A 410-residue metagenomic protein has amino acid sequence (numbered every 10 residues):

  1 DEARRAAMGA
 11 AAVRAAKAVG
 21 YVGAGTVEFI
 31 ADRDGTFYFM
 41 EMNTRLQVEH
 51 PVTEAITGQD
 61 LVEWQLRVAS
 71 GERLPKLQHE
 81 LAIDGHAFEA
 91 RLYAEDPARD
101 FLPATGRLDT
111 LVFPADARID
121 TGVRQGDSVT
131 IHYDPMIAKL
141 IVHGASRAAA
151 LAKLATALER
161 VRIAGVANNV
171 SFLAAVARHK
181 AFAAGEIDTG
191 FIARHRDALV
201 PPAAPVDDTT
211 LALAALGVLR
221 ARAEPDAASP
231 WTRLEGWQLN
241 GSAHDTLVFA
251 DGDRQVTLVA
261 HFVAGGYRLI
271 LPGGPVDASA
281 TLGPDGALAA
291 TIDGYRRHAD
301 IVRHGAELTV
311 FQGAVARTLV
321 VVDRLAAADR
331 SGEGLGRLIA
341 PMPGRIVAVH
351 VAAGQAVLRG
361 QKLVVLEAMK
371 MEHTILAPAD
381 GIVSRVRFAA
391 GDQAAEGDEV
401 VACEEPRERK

Functional and structural regions predicted by a protein language model:
D1-I30: A long amphipathic alpha-helix within ATP-dependent nucleotide-binding catalytic cores
A12, I30, P51-P275, D392-K410: Catalytic cores of soluble metabolic enzymes centered on carboxylation/carboxyl-transfer
K17-G23, G71-H79, R297-H298: Active-site phosphate-binding and catalytic loops of NTP-dependent enzymes
Y21-Q47: Conserved metal-phosphate-binding beta-hairpin within the catalytic cores of diverse ATP-dependent phosphoryl-transfer
F29-A31, H79-A82, D100, V129-H132 (+7 more regions): Replace "in large, NTP-powered and nucleic-acid-processing enzymes" with "in large, NTP-powered factors and other
F262-A287, T291-R297, A306: Conserved nucleotide-binding/hydrolysis modules and their immediate coupling elements across P-loop/ASCE NTPase motors
R296, D300-A340: Catalytic P-loop NTP-binding/switch module of NTPases
A328-K410: Structured functional modules or segments
